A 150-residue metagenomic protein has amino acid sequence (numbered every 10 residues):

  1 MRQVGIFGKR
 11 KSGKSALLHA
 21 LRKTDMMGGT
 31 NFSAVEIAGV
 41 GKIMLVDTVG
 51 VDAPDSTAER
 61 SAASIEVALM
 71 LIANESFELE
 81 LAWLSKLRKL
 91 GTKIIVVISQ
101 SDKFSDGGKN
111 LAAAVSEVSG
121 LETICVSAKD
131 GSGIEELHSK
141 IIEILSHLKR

Functional and structural regions predicted by a protein language model:
M1-G50: Conserved G1/Walker A P-loop phosphate-binding module
Q3, L69, C125: Short aromatic/hydrophobic contact patches that present stacked aromatics for nucleic-acid/ligand binding
K9, T48-G50, I72-E75, Q100-S101 (+1 more regions): Structural motif
S12, A16, E78, A82 (+2 more regions): Charged, alpha-helix-enriched surfaces in structured cytosolic catalytic cores of large nucleotide-utilizing machines
G13, T24, D52-A53, E78 (+2 more regions): Catalytic P-loop NTPase motifs of RecA-like helicase/translocase cores
I37-E66, A73: Conserved nucleotide-sensing/catalytic segment adjacent to the nucleotide-binding pocket in NTP-handling enzymes
A58-E122: Conserved C-terminal guanine-recognition region of P-loop GTPase G domains, centered on the G4
D102-R150: Canonical P-loop GTPase G-domain recognition
